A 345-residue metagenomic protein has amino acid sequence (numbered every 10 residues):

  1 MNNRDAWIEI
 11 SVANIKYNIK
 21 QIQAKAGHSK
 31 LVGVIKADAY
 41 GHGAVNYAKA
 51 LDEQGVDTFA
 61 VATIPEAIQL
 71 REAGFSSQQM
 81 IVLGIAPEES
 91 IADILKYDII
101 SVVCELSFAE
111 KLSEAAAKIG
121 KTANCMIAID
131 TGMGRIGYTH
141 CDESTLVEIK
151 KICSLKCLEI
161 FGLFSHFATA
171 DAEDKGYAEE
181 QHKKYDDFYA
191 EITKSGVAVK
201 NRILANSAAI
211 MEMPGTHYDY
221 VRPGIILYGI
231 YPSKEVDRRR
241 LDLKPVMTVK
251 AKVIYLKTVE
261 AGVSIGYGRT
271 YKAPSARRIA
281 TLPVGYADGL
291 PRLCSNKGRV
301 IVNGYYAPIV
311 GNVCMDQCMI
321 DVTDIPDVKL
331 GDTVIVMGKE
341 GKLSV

Functional and structural regions predicted by a protein language model:
N2, A6-E9, K16-Y17, G27-I203: Active-site-proximal beta-alpha core segment in soluble small-molecule metabolic enzymes
N2-K16, P65-E66, A86-E88, D93 (+3 more regions): Active-site anion/phosphate-binding pocket segments in diverse small-molecule metabolic enzymes
Q21: Conserved N-terminal alpha-helix of the aminotransferase class I/II PLP-enzyme fold
